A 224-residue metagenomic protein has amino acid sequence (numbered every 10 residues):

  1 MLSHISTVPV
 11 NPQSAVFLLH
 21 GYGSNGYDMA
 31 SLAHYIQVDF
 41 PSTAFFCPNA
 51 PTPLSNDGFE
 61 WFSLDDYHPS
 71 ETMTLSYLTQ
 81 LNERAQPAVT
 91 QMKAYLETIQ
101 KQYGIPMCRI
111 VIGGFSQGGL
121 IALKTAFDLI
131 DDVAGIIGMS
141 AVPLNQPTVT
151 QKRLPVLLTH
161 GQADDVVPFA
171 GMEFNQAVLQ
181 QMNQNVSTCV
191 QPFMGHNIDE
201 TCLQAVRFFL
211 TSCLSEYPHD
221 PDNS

Functional and structural regions predicted by a protein language model:
I5-I105: Serine-hydrolase catalytic machinery in alpha/beta-hydrolase-like enzymes
H20-Y22, G113-F115, G161: Conserved alpha/beta-hydrolase "nucleophile elbow" surrounding the catalytic nucleophile
G104-G114: Alpha/beta-hydrolase fold nucleophile elbow
G114-G118, A122: Gly/Ala-rich beta-loop-alpha elbow adjacent to hydrolase catalytic centers
D131-P143: A conserved short beta-strand
L157-H160, D164: Short beta-strand/loop motif that positions the catalytic acidic residue of the alpha/beta-hydrolase fold
D165-G171: Conserved alpha/beta-hydrolase "acid-adjacent" motif
E173-Q176, Q180-S224: C-terminal catalytic histidine-bearing segment of alpha/beta-hydrolase fold enzymes
